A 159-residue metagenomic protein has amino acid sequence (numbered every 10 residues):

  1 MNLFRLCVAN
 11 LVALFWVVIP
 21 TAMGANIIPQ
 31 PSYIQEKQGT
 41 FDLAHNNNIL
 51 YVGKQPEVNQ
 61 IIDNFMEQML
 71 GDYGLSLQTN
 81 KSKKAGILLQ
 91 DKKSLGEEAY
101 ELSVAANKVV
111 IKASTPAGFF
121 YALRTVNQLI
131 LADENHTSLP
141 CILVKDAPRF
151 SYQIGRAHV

Functional and structural regions predicted by a protein language model:
M1-R5: N-terminal secretory signal peptides that target proteins for export/translocation
C7-P20: Bacterial N-terminal signal peptides
G24-Y152: Contiguous, structured surface segment used for ligand recognition
A157-V159: Conserved small/polar residues in nucleotide/adenosyl-binding loops
